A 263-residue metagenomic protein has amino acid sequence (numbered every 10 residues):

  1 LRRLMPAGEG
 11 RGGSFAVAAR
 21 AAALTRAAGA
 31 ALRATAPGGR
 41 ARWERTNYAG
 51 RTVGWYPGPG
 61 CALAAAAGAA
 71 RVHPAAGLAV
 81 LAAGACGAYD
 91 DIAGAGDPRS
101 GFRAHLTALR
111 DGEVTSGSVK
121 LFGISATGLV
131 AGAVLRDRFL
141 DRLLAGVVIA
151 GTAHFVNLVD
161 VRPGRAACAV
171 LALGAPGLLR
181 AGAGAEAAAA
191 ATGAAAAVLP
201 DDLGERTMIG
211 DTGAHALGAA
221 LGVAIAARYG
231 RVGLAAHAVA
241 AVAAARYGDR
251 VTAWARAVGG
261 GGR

Functional and structural regions predicted by a protein language model:
R3-P6, G10-W254: "…together with the soluble PPM/PP2C metallo-phosphatase catalytic core" -> "…together with the soluble PPM/PP2C
A255-R263: Short, highly charged, low-complexity non-transmembrane loops/tails of multi-pass membrane proteins
